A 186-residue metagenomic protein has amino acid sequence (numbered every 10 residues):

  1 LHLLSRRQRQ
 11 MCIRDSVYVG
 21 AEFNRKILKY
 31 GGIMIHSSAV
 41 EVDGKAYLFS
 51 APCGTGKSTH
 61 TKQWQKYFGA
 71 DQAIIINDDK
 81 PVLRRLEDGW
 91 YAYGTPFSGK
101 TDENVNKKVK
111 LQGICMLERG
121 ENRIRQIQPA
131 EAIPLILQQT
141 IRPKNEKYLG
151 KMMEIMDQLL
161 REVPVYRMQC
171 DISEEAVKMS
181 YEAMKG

Functional and structural regions predicted by a protein language model:
L1-I13: Single conserved hydrophobic/aromatic residue that forms the stacking wall/gate of nucleotide- or nucleobase-binding
L3, M34, K108: Short aromatic/basic micro-patch
D15-I33: N-terminal pre-Walker A segment at the start of P-loop NTPase domains
F23-I27, Q65, D157: Generic structural signal for well-ordered alpha-helical scaffold segments
S37-S38, V42-P52, K66-G186: Glycine-rich, often acidic-flanked micro-motifs that create phosphate/phosphodiester-binding or positioning elements
K57: Conserved lysine of the Walker
H60-T61: Post-Walker A alpha-helix
